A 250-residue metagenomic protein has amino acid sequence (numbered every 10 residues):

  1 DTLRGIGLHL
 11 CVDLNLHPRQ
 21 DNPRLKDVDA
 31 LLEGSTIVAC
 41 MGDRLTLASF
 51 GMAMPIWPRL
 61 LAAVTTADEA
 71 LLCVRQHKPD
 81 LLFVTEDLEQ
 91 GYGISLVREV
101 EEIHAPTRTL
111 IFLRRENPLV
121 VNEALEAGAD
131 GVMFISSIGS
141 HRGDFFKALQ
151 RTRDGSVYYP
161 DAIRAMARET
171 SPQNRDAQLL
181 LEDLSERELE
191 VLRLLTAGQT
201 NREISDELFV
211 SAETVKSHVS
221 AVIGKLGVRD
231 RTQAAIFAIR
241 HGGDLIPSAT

Functional and structural regions predicted by a protein language model:
D1-V38, G42, A177, L245 (+1 more regions): Non-catalytic signal-transmission and effector/linker regions of two-component phosphorelay proteins
T2, I223-T250: Basic, Lys/Arg-enriched C-terminal extension of HTH/homeodomain DNA-binding domains
D27, L31-T46, F50-A53, L82 (+1 more regions): Conserved acidic segment of CheY-like receiver
P58-T66, V228: Short hydrophobic/Thr-rich beta-strand motif most characteristic of the beta2 strand and flanking loop of CheY-like
A70, D80-V100, L113-N117: Conserved phosphotransfer microenvironments
P106-P118, A124, V132: A short, hydrophobic beta-strand element within the central beta-sheet of small alpha/beta folds
N122-L125, D130-G131, S137-E182: Short, flexible helix-to-coil linker/hinge segments that flank and couple to helix-turn-helix
G198-Q233: Recognition helix of helix-turn-helix DNA-binding domains
